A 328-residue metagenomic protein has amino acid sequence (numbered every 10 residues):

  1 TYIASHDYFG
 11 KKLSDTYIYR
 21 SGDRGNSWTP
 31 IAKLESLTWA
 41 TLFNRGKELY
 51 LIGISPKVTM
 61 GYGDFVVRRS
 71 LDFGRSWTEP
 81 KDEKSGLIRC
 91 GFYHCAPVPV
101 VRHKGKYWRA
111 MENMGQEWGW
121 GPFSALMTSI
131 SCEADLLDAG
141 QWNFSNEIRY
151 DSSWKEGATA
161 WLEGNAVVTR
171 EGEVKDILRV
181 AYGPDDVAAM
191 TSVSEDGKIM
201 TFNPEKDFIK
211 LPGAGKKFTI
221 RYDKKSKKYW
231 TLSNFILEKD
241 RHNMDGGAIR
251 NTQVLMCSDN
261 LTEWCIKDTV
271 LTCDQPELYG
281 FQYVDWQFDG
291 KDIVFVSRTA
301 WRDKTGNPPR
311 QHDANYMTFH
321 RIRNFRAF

Functional and structural regions predicted by a protein language model:
T1-T38, F43-A96, R102-T159, E163 (+4 more regions): Beta-rich carbohydrate-recognition and catalytic domains
G215-K217: Alpha-helical scaffolding within the catalytic cores of extracellular/periplasmic polymer-degrading hydrolases
F281-V284: Short glycine-rich, acidic/polar surface loops and turns
